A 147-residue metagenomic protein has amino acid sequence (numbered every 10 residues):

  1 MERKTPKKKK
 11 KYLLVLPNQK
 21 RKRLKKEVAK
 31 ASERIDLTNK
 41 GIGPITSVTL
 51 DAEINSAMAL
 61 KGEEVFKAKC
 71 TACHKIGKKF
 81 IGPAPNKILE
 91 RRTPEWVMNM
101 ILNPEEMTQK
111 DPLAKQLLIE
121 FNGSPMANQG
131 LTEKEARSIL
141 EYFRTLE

Functional and structural regions predicted by a protein language model:
M1-P6: Bacterial Sec-dependent N-terminal signal peptides
K25-V65: Electrostatic cytochrome c docking/interface patches
T46, K75, Q116-L117: Sequence context of c-type cytochrome heme-c attachment sites
G62, F66-G77, V97, M126 (+1 more regions): The canonical Cys-X-X-Cys-His
K75-N103: Gly/Gly-Pro-rich "capping" loops immediately C-terminal to redox-active cysteine motifs in periplasmic/lumenal
I81-I88, E106-E135: Axial heme c-ligation environment in periplasmic c-type cytochrome domains
T145-E147: Inter-heme linker and motif-flanking segments adjacent to c-type heme-binding CXXCH motifs in c-type cytochromes
